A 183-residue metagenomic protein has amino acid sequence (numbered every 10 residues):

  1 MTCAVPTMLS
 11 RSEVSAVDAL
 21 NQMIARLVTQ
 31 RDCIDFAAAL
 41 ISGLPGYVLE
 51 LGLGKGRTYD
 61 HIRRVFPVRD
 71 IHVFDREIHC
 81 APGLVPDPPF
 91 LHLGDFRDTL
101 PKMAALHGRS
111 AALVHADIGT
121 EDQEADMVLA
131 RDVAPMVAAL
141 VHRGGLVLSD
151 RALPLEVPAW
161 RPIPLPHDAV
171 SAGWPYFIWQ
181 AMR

Functional and structural regions predicted by a protein language model:
T2-Y47: Class I SAM-dependent methyltransferase Rossmann-like catalytic core, especially the SAM/SAH-binding loop
E50: Class I SAM-dependent methyltransferase core
G54-G56: Conserved glycine-rich SAM-binding loop
Y59-D60: Conserved SAM-dependent methyltransferase scaffold
D70-D75: Conserved SAM-binding motif I beta-strand of class I
E77-G108: S-adenosyl-L-methionine
R109-G119: Short SAM/SAH-binding signature in class I
T120-R183: C-terminal substrate-binding/active-site "lid" region of AdoMet-derived donor-dependent transferases
